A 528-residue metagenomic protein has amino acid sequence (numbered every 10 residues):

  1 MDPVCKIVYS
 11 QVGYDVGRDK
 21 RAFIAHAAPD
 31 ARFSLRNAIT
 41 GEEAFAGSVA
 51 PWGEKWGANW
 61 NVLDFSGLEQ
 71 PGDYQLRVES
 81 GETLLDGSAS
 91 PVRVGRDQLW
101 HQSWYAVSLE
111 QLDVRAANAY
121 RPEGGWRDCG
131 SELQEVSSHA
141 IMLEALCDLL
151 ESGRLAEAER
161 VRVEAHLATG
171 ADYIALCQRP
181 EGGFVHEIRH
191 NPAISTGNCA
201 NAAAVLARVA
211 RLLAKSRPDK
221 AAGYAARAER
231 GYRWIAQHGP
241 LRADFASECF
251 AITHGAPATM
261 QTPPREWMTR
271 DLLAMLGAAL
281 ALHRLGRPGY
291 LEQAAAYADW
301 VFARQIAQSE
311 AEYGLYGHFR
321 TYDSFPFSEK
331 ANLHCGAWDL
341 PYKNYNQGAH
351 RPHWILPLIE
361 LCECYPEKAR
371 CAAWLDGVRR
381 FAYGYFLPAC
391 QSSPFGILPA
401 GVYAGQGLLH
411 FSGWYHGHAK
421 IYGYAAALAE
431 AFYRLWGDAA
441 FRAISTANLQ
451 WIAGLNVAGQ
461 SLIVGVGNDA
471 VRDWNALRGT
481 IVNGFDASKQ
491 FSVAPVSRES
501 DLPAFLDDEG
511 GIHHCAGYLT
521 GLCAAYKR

Functional and structural regions predicted by a protein language model:
D2-K6, D15, S34-A58, E69-E82 (+2 more regions): Glycan-recognition and catalytic cores of secretory/periplasmic carbohydrate-active enzymes
V4-A28: Contiguous beta-strand segments within globular domains
N61-L63: Short strand-edge motifs at loop-to-beta-strand transitions and within beta-strands of extracellular beta-rich domains
F65-G67: Short, flexible loop/turn segments at beta-strand junctions in immunoglobulin-like and fibronectin type III
S90-V92: C-terminal edge beta-strand
V94-R96: Interdomain boundary/hinge segments at the C-termini of tandem beta-sandwich modules
